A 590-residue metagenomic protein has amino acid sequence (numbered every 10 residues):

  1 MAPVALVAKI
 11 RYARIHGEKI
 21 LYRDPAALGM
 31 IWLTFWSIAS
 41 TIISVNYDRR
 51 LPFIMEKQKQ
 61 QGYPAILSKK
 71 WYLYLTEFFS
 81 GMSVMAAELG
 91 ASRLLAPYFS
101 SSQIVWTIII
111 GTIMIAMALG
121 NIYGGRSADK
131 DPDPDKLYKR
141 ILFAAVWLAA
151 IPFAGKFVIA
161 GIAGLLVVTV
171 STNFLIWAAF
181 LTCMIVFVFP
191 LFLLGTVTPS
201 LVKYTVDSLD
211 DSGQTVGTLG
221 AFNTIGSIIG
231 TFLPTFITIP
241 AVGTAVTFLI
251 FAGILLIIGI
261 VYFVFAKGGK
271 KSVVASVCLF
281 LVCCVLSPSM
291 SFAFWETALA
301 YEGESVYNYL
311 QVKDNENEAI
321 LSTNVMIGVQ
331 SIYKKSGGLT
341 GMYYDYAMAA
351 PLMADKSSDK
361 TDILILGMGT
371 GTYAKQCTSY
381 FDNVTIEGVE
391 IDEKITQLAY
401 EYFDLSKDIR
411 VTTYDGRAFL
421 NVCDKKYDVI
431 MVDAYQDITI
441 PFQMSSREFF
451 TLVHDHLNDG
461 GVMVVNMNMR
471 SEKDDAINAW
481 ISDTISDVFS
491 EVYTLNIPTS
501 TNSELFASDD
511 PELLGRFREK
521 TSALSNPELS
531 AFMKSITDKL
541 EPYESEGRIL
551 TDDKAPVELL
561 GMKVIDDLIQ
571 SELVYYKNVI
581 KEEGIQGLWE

Functional and structural regions predicted by a protein language model:
M1-A2, L21, P25-A27, I31-E302 (+14 more regions): Alpha-helical transmembrane segments of multi-pass membrane proteins
A2-K9: Extreme N-terminal basic, low-complexity initiation segments that serve as generic localization/processing leaders
K9-I10, K19-I20: Polybasic, lysine-rich low-complexity intrinsically disordered segments
K270-S331, S336-Y343, A349-D355, E491-E590: Soluble small-group transferase modules, centered on the S-adenosyl donor enzyme superfamily
T396: Short alpha-helix immediately C-terminal to the canonical SAM-binding loop
L405: A motif-centric feature for acidic-aromatic and gly/ser/thr-rich catalytic loops and repeats
D408-R410: Short, conserved active-site loop motifs that form the nucleotide-linked donor/cofactor pocket
